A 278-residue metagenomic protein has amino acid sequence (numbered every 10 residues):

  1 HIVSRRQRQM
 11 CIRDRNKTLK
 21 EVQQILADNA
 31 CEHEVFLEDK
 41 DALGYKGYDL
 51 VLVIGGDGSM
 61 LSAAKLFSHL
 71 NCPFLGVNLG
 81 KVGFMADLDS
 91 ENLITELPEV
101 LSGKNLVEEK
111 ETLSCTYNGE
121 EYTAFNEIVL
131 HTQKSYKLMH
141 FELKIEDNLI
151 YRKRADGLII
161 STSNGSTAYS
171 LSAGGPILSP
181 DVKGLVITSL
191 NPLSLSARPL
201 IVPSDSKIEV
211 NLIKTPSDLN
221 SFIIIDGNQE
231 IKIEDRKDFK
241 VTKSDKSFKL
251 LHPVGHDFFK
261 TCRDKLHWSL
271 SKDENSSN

Functional and structural regions predicted by a protein language model:
H1-R8, I12: Single conserved hydrophobic/aromatic residue that forms the stacking wall/gate of nucleotide- or nucleobase-binding
Q7, K46-G47, R154: Alpha-helix C-terminal capping/helix-to-coil transition sites in glycosyltransferase folds
F36-Y48: Short acidic low-complexity segments
G56-S59, V82, N164-S166: Short glycine-rich anion-binding loops that position phosphate/pyrophosphate groups of nucleotides and phosphorylated
V82-D156: Catalytic core of DAGKc-family lipid kinases
Y122, L130, S135, E146-L149 (+1 more regions): ATP/nucleoside-binding phosphotransfer catalytic cores, i.e., glycine-rich phosphate-binding loops
R152-A155, I160-S196: Gly/Ser/Thr-rich active-site loops/lids in small-molecule metabolic enzymes that frequently grip phosphoryl groups
